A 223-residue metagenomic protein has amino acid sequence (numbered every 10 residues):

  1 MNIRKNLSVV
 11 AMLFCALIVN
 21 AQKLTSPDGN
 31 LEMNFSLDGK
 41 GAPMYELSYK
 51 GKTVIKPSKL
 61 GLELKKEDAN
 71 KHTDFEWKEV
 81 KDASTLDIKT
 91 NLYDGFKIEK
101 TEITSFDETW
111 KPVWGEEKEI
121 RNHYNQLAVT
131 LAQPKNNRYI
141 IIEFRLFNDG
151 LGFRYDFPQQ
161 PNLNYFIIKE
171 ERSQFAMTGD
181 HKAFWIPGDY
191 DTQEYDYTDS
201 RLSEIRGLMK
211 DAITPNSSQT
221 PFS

Functional and structural regions predicted by a protein language model:
M1-K23: Bacterial Sec-dependent N-terminal signal peptides
K23-S223: N-terminal accessory beta-strand-rich subdomains and adjacent acidic, glycine-rich linkers that precede catalytic cores
